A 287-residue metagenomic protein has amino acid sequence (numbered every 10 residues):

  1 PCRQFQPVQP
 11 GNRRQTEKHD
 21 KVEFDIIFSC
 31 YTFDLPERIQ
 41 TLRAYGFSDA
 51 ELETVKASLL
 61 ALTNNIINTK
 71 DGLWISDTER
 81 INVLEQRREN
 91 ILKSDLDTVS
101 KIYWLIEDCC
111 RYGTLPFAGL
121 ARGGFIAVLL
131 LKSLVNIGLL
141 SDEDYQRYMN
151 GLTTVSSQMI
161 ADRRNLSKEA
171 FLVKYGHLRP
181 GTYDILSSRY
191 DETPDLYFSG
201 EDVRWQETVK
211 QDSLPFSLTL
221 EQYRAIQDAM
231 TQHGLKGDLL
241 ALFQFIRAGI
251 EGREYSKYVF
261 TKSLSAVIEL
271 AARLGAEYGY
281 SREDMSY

Functional and structural regions predicted by a protein language model:
P1-A276, D284: Hydrophobic beta/alpha structural segments that scaffold and line small-molecule/cofactor pockets of phosphate-handling
